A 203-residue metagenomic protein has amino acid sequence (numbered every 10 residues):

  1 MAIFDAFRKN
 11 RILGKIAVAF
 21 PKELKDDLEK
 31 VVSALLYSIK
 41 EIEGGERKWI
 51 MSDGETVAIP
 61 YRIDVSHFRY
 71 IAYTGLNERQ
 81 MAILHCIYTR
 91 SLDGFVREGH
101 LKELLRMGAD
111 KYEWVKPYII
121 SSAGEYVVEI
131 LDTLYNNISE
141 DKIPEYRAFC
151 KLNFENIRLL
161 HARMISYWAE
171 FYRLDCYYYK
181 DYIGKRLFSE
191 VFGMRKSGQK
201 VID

Functional and structural regions predicted by a protein language model:
A2-G99, K142-D203: Extended repeat-based scaffolds of very large eukaryotic assembly and lipid-transport proteins
L84-C86, K116-I120: Buried hydrophobic core positions in alpha-solenoid tandem helical repeats
S91-F95, S121-E129: Short coil/turn segments at helix-helix junctions and helix-capping linkers within large alpha-helical proteins
H100-E103, I130-Y135, G198: Conserved hydrophobic register position within alpha-solenoid helical repeats
L101-L105, I119-I120: Amphipathic alpha-helical segments within well-ordered protein domains
E103-M107, N137, D141, F171: Residue-level signature of the C-terminal ends
D110-W114, E129, D141-E145: Alpha-solenoid repeat scaffolds
